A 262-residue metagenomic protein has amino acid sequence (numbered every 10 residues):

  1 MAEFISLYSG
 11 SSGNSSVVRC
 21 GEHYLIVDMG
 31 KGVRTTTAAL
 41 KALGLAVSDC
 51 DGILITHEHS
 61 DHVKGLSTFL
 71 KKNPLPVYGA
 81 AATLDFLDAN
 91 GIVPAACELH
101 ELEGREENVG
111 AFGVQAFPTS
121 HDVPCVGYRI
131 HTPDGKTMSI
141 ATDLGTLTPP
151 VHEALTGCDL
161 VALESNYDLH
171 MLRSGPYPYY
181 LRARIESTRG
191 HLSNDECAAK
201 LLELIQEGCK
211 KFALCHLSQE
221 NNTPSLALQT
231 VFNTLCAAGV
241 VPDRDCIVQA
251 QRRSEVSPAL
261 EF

Functional and structural regions predicted by a protein language model:
M1-L43, V126-T142, L160: Conserved beta-strand hairpin/beta-sheet module of binuclear metal-dependent hydrolase folds, prominently
S6-S15, H57-K64, A116: Structured catalytic core of nucleotide-sugar glycosyltransferases
V27-G30, C50-E58, Y78-A81, S139-T142 (+3 more regions): Active-site neighborhood of phospho(di)ester-bond hydrolases with catalytic His/Asp-centered motifs
V33-G79: Active-site metal-binding motif and surrounding structural segment of the metallo-beta-lactamase
H59-V63, L84-F86, P124, T146-P149 (+2 more regions): Active-site environment of divalent metal-dependent phosphoester hydrolases
K64-N73, D88-G91, N222-Q229: Metal-dependent catalytic neighborhoods of phosphoester/phosphodiester hydrolases
A81-G135: Metallo-beta-lactamase
P149-A250: Cap/insert and terminal regions of metallo-dependent hydrolase folds
